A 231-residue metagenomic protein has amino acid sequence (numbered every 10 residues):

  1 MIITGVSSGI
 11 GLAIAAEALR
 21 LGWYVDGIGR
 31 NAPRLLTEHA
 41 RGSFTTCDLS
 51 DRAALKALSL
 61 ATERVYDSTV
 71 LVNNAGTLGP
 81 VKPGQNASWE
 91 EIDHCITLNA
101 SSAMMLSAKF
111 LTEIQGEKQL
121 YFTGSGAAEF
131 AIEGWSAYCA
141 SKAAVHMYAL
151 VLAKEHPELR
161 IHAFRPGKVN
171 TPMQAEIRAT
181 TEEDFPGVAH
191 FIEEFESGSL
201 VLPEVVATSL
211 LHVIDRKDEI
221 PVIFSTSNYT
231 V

Functional and structural regions predicted by a protein language model:
S7, A15: N-terminal Rossmann NAD(P)H-binding glycine-rich loop of SDR-like oxidoreductase domains
L21-L35: Conserved glycine-rich Rossmann-like NAD(P)H-binding loop of the short-chain dehydrogenase/reductase
H39-A53: Rossmann-fold cofactor-recognition segment
L78-D93, G134: Conserved mid-core segment of classical short-chain dehydrogenase/reductases
S107, S141: Active-site helix of classical SDR
S125: Residue(s) in the substrate-gating loop at a strand-loop-helix junction that position the organic substrate next
A163-P166, T171, A179-V231: C-terminal helical subdomain
